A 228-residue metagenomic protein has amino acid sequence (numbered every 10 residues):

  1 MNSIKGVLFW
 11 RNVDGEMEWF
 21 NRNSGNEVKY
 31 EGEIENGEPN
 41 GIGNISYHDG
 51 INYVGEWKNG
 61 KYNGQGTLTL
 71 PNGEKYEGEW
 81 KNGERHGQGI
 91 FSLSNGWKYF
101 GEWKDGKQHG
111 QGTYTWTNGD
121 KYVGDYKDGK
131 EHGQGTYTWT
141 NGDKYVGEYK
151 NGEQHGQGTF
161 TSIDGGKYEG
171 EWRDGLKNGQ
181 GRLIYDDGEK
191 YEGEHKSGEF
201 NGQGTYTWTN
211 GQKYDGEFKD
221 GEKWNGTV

Functional and structural regions predicted by a protein language model:
M1-V228: Intrinsically disordered, low-complexity repeat tracts enriched in Gly/Pro/Ser/Thr and acidic residues, frequently
